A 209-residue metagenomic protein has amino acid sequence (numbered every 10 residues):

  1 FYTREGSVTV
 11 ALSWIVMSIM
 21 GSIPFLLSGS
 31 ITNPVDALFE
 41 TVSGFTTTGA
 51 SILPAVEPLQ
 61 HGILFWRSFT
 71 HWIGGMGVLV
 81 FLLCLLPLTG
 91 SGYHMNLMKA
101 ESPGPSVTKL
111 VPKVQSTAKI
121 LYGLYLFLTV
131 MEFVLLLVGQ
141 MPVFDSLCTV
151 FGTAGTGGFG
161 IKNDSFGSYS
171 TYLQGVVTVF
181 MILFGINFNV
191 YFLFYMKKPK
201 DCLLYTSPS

Functional and structural regions predicted by a protein language model:
Y2-A11: Cytoplasmic-side transmembrane-helix entry/capping segments in multi-pass membrane proteins
L12, V16-M20, V78, K119-M131: Hydrophobic alpha-helical transmembrane segments of multipass membrane transporters and ion channels, focusing on
V16, M20, P24, L86 (+3 more regions): Alpha-helical membrane-inserting segments
M20-G74, V138-N187: P-loop potassium selectivity filter motif centered on the GYG triad
W66-L88, A118: Non-catalytic accessory segments adjacent to catalytic cores
F81-V114, L126, V143-L147, L183-C202: Juxtamembrane interface elements at the cytosolic ends of transmembrane helices in multi-pass membrane proteins
V111-F151, F180: Long, contiguous internal "core" modules enriched in hydrophobic/ aromatic residues
Y205-S209: Conserved small/polar residues in nucleotide/adenosyl-binding loops
